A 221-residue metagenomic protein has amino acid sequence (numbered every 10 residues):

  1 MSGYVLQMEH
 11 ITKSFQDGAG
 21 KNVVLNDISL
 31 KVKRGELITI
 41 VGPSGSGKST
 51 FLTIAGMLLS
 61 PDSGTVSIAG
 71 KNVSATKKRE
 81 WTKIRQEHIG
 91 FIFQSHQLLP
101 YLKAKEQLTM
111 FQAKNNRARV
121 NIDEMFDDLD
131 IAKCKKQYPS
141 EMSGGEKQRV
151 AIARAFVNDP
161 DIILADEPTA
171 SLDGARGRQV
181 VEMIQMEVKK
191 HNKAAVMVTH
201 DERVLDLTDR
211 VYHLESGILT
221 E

Functional and structural regions predicted by a protein language model:
G56: Helix-to-loop junction immediately C-terminal to a conserved catalytic motif
G64-N72: Conserved ABC transporter NBD signature motif
V73-G90: ABC ATPase NBD coupling module
Y138-M142, E146: Conserved ABC ATPase signature
V157-D161: A short, proline-enriched helix->beta-strand linker immediately N-terminal to the Walker B motif in ABC-type P-loop
I163-D166: Catalytic Walker B motif of ABC-type/P-loop ATPase nucleotide-binding domains
G174-R176: Helix N-cap at the start of a conserved alpha-helix in ABC-type nucleotide-binding domains
